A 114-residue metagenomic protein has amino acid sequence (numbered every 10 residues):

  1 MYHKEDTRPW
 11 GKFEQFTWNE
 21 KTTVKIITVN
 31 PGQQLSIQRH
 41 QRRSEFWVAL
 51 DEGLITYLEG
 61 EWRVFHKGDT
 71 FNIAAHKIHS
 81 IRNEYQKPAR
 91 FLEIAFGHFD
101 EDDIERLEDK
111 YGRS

Functional and structural regions predicted by a protein language model:
M1-R8, S80-S114: Double-stranded beta-helix
Y2-R39, R43: A short glycine-rich, His/Asp/Glu-containing loop-to-beta-strand
I27, F46, D69, H79-I81: Hydrophobic/aromatic beta-strand elements that line small-molecule binding cavities or substrate pockets in beta-rich
I27-N30, R39-T56, I94-G97: Short, conserved beta-strand element in jelly-roll/cupin
L35, E61-R63, D103-E105: Short beta-strand segments
G60-I78: Short acidic-glycine-tyrosine-enriched beta hairpin
